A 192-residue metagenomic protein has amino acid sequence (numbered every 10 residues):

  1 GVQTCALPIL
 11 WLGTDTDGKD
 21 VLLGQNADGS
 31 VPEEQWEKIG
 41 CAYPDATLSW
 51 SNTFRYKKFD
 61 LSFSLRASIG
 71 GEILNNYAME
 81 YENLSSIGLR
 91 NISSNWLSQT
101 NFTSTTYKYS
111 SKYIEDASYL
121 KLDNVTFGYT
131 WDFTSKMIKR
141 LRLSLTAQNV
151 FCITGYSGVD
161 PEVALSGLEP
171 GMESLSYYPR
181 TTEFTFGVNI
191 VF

Functional and structural regions predicted by a protein language model:
G1-C5: Single conserved hydrophobic/aromatic residue that forms the stacking wall/gate of nucleotide- or nucleobase-binding
A6-S64, T103-A117, L122-N124, G128-D132: Outer-membrane beta-barrel transmembrane strand signature
A6-T14, N95, T105-Y107, T154-F192: C-terminal beta-signal and terminal closure region of outer-membrane beta-barrel proteins
I9-L12, T53, L61-S62, R66-E80 (+2 more regions): Membrane-proximal, glycine/serine-rich, low-complexity loop/turn segments characteristic of large bacterial
T14-K19, R66-V150: Extracytoplasmic gating/loop element in the C-terminal half of outer-membrane beta-barrel translocons and assembly
K19, G24-S30, E82-L97, D160-S174: Surface-exposed loop/turn segments flanking beta-strands in extracellular/periplasmic regions
T47-S51, N124-G128, R142-Q148, E183-V191: One-face residue pattern on beta-strands with alternating periodicity enriched for small/polar residues
Y56-F59, K136-R140, T181-E183: Strand-connecting loop/turn motifs
